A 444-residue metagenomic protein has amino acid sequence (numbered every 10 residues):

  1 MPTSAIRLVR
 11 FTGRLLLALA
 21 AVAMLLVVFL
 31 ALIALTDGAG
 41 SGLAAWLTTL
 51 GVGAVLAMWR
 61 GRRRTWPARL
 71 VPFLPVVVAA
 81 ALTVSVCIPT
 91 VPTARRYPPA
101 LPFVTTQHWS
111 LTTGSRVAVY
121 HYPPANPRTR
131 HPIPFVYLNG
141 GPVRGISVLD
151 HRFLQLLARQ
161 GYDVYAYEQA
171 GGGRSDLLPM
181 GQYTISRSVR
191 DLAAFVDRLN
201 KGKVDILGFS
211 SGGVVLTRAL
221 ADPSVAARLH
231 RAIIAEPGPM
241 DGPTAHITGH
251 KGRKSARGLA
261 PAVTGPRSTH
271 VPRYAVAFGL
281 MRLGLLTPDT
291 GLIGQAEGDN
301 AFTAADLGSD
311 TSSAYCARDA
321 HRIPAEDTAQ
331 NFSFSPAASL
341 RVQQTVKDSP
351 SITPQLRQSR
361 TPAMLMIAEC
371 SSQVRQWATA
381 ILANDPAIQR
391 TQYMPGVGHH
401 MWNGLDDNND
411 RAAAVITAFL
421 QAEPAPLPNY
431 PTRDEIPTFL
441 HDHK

Functional and structural regions predicted by a protein language model:
T65, K203-I247: Conserved hydrolase catalytic core segment
P142-L154, W377: The serine-hydrolase catalytic nucleophile loop
L157-D176: Conserved alpha/beta-hydrolase
R187-V204: Conserved acidic catalytic loop of the alpha/beta-hydrolase fold
T264-P354, T361: Alpha/beta-hydrolase
S359, L365-I367: Short beta-strand/loop motif that positions the catalytic acidic residue of the alpha/beta-hydrolase fold
S372-A378: Conserved alpha/beta-hydrolase "acid-adjacent" motif
V397-D410: Catalytic histidine-centered segment of alpha/beta-hydrolase-like enzymes
